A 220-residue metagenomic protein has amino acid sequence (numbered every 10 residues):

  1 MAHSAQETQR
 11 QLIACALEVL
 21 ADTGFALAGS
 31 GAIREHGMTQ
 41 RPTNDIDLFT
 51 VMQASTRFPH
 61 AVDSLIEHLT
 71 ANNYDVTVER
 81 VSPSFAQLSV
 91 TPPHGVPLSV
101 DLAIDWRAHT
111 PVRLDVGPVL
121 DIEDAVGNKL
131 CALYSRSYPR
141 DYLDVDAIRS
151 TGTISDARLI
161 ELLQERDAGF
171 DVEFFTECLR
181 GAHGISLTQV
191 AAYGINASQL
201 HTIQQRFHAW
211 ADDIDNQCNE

Functional and structural regions predicted by a protein language model:
M1-E220: Compositionally biased terminal segments of proteins
